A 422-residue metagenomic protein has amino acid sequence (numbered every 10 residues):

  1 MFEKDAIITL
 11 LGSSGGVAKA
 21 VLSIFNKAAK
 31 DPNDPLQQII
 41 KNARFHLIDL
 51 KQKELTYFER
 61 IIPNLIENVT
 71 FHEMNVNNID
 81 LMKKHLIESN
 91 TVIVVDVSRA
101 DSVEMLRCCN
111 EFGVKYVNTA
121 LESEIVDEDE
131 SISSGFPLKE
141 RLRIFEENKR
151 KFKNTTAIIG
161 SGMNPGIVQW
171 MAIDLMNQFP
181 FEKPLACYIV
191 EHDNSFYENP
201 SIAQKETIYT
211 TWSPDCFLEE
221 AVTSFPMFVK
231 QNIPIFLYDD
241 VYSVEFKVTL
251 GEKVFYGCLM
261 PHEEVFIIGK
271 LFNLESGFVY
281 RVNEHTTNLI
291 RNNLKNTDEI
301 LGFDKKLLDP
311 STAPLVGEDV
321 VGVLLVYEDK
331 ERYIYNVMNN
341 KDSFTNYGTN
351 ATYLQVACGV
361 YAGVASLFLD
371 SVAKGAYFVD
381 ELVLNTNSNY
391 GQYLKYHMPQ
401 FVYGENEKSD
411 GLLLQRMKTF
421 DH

Functional and structural regions predicted by a protein language model:
I8-K27: N-terminal Rossmann NAD(P)H-binding glycine-rich loop of SDR-like oxidoreductase domains
G15, D49-E54: Helix N-cap at the beta1-alpha1 junction of Rossmann-like dinucleotide-binding domains, i.e., the first residues
N64-N78: Rossmann-fold cofactor-recognition segment
V76-I87: Conserved Rossmann-fold cofactor-binding substructure of NAD(P)-dependent oxidoreductases
D80-L81, V97-C108: Beta-loop-alpha module in the N-terminal Rossmann-like domain of NAD(P)-dependent dehydrogenases, especially those
V92-V97, V117-N118: N-terminal Rossmann-like NAD(P) cofactor-binding module of classical short-chain dehydrogenase/reductase
A120-K153: Rossmann-fold NAD(P)-binding glycine/threonine-rich loop
N177-H422: C-terminal catalytic/substrate-binding lobe primarily of soluble NAD(P)-dependent oxidoreductases
